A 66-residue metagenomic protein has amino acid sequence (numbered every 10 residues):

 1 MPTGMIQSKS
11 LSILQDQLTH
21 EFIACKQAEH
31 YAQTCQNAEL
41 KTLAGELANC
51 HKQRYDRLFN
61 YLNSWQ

Functional and structural regions predicted by a protein language model:
M1-Q66: Amphipathic alpha-helical hairpins
